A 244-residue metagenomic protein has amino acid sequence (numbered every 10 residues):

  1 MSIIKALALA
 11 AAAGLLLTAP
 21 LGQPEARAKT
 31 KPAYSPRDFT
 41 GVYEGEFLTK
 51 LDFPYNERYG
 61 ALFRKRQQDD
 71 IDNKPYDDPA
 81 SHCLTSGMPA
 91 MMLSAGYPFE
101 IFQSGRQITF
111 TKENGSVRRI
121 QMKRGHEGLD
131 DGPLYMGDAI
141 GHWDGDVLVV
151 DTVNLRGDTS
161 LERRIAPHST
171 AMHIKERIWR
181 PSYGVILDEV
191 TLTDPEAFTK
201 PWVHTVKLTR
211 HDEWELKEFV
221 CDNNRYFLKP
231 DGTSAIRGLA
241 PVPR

Functional and structural regions predicted by a protein language model:
S2-I3, A8: Intrinsically disordered, low-complexity terminal tails
I3, A19-R244: PEST-like low-complexity, intrinsically disordered acidic/proline/serine-rich tracts that flank trafficking/processing
A8-A19: Bacterial N-terminal signal peptides
